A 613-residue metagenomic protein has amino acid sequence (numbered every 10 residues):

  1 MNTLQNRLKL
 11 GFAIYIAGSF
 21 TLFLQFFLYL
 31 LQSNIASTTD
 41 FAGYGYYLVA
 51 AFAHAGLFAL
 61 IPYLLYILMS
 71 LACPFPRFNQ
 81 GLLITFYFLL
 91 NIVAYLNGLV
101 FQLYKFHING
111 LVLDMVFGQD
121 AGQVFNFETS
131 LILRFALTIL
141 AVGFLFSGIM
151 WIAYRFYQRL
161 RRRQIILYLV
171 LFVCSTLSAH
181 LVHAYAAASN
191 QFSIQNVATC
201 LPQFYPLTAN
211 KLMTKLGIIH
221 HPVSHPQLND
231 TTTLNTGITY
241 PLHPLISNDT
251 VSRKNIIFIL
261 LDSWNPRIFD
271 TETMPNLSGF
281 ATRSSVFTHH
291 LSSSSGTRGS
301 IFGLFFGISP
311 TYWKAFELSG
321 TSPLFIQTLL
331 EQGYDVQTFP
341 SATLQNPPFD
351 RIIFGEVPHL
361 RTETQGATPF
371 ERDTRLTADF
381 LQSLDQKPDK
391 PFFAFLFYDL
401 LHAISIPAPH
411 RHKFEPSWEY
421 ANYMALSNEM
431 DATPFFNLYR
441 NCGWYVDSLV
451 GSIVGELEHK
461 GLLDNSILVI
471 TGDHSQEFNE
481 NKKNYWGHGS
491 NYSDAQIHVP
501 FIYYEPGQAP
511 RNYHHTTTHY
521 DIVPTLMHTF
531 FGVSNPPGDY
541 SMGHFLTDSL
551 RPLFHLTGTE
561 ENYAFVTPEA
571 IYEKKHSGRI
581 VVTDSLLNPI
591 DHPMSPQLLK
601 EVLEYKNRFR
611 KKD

Functional and structural regions predicted by a protein language model:
N2-F204: Transmembrane and membrane-interface helices of multi-pass, inner-membrane envelope-modifying transferases
K9-I16, P74-R77, M150-R155, Q164 (+4 more regions): Membrane-interface soluble catalytic domains
G118, S263-P266, P310, A342-Q345 (+5 more regions): Short, solvent-exposed loop/turn segments at secondary-structure junctions
L171-N422: Active-site-proximal alpha/beta segments of enzymes that process anionic O-linked groups
Q203, N248, A378-D385, E419-S466: A long, amphipathic alpha-helix that forms part of the scaffold/cap immediately adjacent to metal-dependent active
F316-T321, T433-Y445, N491-I497, Q508-P524 (+1 more regions): A short beta-strand-to-alpha-helix junction
E458, L462-G507: Histidine-centered active-site microenvironments of extracellular/periplasmic hydrolases and transferases
